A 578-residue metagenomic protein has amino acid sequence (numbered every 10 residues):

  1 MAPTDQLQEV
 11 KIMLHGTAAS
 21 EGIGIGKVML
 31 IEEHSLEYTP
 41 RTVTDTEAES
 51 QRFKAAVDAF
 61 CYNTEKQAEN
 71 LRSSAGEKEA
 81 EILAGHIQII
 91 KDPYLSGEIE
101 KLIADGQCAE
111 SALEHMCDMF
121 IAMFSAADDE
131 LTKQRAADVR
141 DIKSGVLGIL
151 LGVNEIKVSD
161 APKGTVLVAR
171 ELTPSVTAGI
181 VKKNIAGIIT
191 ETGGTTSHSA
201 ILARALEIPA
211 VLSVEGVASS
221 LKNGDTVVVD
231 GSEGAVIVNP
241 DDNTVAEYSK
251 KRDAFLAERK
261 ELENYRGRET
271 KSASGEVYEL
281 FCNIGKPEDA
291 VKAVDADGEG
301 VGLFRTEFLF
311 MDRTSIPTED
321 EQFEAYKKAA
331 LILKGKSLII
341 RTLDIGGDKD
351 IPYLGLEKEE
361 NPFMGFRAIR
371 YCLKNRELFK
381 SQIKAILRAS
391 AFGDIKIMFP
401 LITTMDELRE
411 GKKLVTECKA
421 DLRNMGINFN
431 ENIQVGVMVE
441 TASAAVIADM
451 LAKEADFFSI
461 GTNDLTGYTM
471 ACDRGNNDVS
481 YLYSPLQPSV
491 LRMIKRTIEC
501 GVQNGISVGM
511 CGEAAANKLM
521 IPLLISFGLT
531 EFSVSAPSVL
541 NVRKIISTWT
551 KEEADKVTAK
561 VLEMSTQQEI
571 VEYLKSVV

Functional and structural regions predicted by a protein language model:
M1-I332, L338-I345, N375, Q382-I383 (+4 more regions): Non-catalytic, soluble scaffold/interaction modules
R259-V578: Conserved alpha/beta-domain cores
